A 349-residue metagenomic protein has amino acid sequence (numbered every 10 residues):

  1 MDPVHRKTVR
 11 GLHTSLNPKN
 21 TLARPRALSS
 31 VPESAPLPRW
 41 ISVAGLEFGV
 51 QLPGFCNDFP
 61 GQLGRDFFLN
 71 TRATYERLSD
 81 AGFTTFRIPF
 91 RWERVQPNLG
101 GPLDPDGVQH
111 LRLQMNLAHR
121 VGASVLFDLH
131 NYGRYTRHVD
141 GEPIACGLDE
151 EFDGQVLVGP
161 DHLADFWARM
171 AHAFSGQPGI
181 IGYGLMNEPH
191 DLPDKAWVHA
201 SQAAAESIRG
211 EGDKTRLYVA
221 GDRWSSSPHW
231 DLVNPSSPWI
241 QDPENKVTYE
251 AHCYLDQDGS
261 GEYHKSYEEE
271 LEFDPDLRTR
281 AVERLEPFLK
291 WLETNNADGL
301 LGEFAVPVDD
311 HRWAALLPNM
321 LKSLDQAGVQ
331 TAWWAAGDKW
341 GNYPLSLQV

Functional and structural regions predicted by a protein language model:
R6-L12, L16-S34: Mature N-terminal, pre-catalytic/accessory segment of carbohydrate-active enzymes
P36-V233, E244: Active-site mouth of glycoside hydrolases
P53-G54, G221, H252-C253, A335-G337: Residues at the C-termini of beta-strands that transition into short coil/loop
F55-L63, Q257-S260, G341-N342: Short, solvent-exposed loop/turn elements at domain surfaces
F67, A164-G182, M186-Q330, L345-L347: Extracellular glycoside hydrolase catalytic/binding regions
I88, G302, W334: The conserved SAM/SAH-binding core of class I Rossmann-like methyltransferase domains, concentrating on the hydrophobic
W333-V349: CBM-like carbohydrate-recognition segments
